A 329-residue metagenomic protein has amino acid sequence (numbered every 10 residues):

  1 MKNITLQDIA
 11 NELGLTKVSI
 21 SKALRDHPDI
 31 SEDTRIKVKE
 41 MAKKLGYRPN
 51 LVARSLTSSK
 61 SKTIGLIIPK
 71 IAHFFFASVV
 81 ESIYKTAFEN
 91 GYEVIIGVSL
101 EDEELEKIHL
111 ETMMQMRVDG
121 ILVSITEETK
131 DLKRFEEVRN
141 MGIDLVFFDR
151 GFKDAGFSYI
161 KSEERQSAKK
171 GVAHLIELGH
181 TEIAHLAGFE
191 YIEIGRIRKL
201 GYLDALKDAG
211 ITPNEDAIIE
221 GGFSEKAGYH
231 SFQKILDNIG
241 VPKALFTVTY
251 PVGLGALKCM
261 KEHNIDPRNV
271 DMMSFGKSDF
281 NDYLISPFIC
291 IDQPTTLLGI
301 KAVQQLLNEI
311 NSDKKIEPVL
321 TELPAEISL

Functional and structural regions predicted by a protein language model:
M1-K62: N-terminal helix-turn-helix DNA-binding module of bacterial transcription factors
N3, K44, K85-N90, E111-R117 (+2 more regions): Bacterial carbohydrate/catabolite-sensing allosteric modules
I9, G120-I121, L306: Hydrophobic two-helix hairpin corresponding to the core of helix-turn-helix DNA-binding domains
E12, K17-K22, T57-A72, G120 (+2 more regions): Short beta-strand segments enriched in small/hydrophobic residues
L45-G120, L200-L203, N214: Amphipathic helical "hinge" segments at domain boundaries
L66, V123, T247: Redox-cofactor binding/interface segments in oxidoreductases and associated redox assembly factors
I95-G97, L122-V123, H185, D292: Short catalytic-loop micro-motif centered on adjacent basic/acidic residues
L100-E103, T126-K130, P251-V252: Short beta->alpha connector loops
